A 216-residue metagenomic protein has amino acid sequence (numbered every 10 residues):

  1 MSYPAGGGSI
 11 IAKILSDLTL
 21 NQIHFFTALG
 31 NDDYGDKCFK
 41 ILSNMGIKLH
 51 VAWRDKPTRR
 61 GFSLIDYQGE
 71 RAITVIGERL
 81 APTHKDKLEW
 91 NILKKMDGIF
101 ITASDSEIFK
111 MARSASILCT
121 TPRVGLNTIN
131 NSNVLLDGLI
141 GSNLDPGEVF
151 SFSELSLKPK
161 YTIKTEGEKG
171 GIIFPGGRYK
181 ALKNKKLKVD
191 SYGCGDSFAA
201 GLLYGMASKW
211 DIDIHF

Functional and structural regions predicted by a protein language model:
M1-G8: Short catalytic helix/loop segments, enriched in acidic residues and glycine and frequently bearing histidine
S2, D17-D97: Conserved N-terminal subdomain of the carbohydrate kinase-like
A12-Q22, G205-A207: Alpha-helix C-terminal capping segments
I23, L49, L118-C119, T162: Hydrophobic beta-strand scaffold residues
S63-I65, T74-I76, T102, S142 (+1 more regions): Short beta-strand segments
M96-L157, Y161, E168-G170: Conserved beta-alpha-beta core of the PfkB/ribokinase-like small-molecule kinase fold
F152-F216: Conserved phosphate-binding/catalytic region of the ribokinase-like
